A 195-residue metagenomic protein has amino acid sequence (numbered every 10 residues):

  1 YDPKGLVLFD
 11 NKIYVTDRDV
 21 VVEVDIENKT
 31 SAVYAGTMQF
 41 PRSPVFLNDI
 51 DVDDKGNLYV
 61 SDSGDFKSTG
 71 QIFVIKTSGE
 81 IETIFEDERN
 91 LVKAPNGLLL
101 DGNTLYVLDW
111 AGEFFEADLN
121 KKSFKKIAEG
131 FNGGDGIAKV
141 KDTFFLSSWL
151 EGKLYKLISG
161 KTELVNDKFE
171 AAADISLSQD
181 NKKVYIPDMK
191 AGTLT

Functional and structural regions predicted by a protein language model:
Y1-K12, Q39-S61, E88-T104, L108-A111 (+3 more regions): Beta-rich, blade/repeat-based domains predominating in secreted/periplasmic proteins but also intracellular
T16-Q71: Hydrophobic alpha-helical segments and helix pairs
V20-V22, G70-F73, E113-F115, K153-Y155 (+1 more regions): A short loop-to-beta-strand structural motif that recurs across blades of beta-propeller domains
D25-K29, I75-E80, D118-K122, K156-K161: Short loop/turn segments that connect beta-strands within beta-propeller blades
A32-M38, E82-D87, K125-E129, E163-D167: Beta-propeller fold detector
N120-G134: A beta-strand-loop signature enriched in Asp, Gly, Thr, and Trp that corresponds to the sialidase/neuraminidase Asp-box
Y185-T195: Short, basic/aromatic-enriched C-terminal tail that caps enzymatic domains
